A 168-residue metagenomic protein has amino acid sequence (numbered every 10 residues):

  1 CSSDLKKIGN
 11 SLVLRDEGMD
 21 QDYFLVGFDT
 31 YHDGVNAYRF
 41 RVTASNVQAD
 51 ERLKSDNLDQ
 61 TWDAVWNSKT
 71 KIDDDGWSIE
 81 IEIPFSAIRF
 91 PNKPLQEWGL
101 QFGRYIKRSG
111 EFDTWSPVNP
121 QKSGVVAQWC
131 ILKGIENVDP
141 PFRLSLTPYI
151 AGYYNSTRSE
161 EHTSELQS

Functional and structural regions predicted by a protein language model:
S3-E160, S164: Structural preference for beta-rich elements and adjacent junctions enriched in aromatics
L166-S168: Hydrophobic alpha-helical segments, chiefly the membrane-spanning helices and signal/signal-anchor peptides
